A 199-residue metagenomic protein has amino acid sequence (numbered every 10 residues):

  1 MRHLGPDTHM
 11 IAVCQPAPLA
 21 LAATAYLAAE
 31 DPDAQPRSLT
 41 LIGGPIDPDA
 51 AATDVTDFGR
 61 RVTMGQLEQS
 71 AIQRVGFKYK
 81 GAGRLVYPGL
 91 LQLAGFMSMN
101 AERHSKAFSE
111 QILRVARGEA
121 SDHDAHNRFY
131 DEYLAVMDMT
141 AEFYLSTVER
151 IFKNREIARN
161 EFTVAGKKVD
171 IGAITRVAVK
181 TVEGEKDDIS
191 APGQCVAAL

Functional and structural regions predicted by a protein language model:
M1-H3: Alpha/beta-hydrolase active-site loop
G5-P6, L19, A23-E142: Alpha/beta-hydrolase-fold enzymes
M10-A12, I42, V182: Short beta-strand immediately N-terminal to the catalytic nucleophile in serine-hydrolase-like folds
A12-A20: Gly/Ala-rich beta-loop-alpha elbow adjacent to hydrolase catalytic centers
D33-A34, I171-R176: Short, conserved loop/helix-junction motifs that constitute active-site signature segments in enzyme catalytic cores
F152-I171: Active-site nucleophile elbow and catalytic-triad environment of alpha/beta-hydrolase enzymes
I174-T175, T181-E183, D187: Short beta-strand/loop motif that positions the catalytic acidic residue of the alpha/beta-hydrolase fold
V177-V179, A191-L199: Short alpha-helix in the alpha/beta-hydrolase fold that links the catalytic acid
